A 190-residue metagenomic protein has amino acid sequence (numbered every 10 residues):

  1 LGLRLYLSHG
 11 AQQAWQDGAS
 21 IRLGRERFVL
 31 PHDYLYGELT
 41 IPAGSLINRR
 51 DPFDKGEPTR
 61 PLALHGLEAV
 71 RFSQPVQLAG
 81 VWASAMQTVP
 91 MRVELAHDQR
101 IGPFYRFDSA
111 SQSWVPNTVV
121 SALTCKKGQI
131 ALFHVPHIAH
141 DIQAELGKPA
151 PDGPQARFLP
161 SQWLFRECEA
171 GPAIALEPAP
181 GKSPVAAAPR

Functional and structural regions predicted by a protein language model:
G2-R190: Glycine/tyrosine- and acidic-biased, solvent-exposed loop/turn segments at the edges of beta-strands
